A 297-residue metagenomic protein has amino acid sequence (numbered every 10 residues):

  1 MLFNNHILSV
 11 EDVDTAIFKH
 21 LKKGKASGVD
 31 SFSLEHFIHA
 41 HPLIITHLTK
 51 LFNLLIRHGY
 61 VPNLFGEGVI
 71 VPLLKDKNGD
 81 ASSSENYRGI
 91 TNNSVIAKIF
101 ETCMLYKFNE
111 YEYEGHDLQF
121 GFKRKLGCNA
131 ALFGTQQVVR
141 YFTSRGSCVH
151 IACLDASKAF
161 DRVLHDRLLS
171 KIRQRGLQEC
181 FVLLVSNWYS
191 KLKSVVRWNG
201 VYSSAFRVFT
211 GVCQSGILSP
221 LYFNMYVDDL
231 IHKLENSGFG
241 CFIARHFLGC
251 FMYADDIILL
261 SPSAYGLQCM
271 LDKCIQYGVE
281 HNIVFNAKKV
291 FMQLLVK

Functional and structural regions predicted by a protein language model:
L2-M225: Conserved pre-catalytic core of RNA-dependent polymerases
F3, G200, F285-K297: Short, conserved micro-motifs composed of acidic
K50-Y60, G240-H246, V279: Short, conserved aromatic-histidine micro-motifs
M104-F120, Y222-A254, I258-L260, L267: Active-site palm subdomain of RNA-directed nucleic acid polymerases
A159-R175, C250-E280: Catalytic palm subdomain of template-directed nucleic-acid polymerases, centered on the conserved carboxylate motif
C180-W188, N282-F291: A generic structural motif
